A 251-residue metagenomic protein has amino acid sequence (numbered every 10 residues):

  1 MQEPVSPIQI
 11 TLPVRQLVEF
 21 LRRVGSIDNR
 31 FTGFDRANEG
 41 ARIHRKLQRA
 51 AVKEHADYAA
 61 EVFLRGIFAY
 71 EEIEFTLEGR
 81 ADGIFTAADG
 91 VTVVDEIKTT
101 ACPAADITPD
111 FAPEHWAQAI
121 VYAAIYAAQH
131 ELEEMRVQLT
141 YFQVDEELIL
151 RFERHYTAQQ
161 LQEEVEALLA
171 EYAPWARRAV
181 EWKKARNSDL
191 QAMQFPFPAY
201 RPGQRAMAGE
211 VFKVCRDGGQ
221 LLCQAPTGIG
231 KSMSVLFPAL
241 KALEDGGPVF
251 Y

Functional and structural regions predicted by a protein language model:
M1-G90, A117: Metal-dependent nuclease catalytic cores that hydrolyze phosphodiester bonds in DNA/RNA, characterized by
A50, I125-Q129, K241-A242: Active-site catalytic microenvironments for nucleophilic, acid-base chemistry
G66-Q162: Mg2+/Mn2+-dependent nuclease catalytic core
V91-V93, R136, Q220-L221, P248-F250: Beta-sheet entry/capping signal
A158-A192: Polybasic (Lys/Arg-rich)
V180-Q224, S234-F237: Conserved pre-motif I regulatory segment
T227-G228: The conserved Walker
P238-Y251: Conserved SF1/SF2 helicase motif Ia
